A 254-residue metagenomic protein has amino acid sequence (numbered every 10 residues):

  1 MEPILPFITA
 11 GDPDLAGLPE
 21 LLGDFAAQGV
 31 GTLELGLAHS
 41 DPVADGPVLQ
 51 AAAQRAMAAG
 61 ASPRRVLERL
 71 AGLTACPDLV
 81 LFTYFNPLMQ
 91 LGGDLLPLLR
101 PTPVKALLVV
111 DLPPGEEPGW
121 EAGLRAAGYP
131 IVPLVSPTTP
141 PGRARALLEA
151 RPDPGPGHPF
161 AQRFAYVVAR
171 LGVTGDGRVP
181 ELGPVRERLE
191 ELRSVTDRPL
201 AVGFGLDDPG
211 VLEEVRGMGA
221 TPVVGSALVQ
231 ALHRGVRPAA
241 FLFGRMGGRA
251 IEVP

Functional and structural regions predicted by a protein language model:
M1-C76, L147-Q162, V236-F243: Conserved N-terminal beta1-alpha1 strand-loop-helix module at the mouth
I4-I8, L33-L35, L79-T83, L107-V109 (+4 more regions): Hydrophobic faces of well-ordered beta-strands that scaffold small-molecule active sites in alpha/beta enzyme cores
T9-D14, F82-Q90, P113, V135-T139 (+1 more regions): Glycine-rich beta-to-alpha transition loops that act as phosphate-gripper elements at the mouths of alpha/beta enzyme
L15-A27, D94, T139-P152, V195-T196 (+1 more regions): Catalytic cores of alpha/beta
G31-P42, K105-L108, P113-E116, Y166-G175 (+2 more regions): Glycine-rich phosphate-binding active-site loops on the catalytic face of alpha/beta enzymes
G46-V80, A122-P137, E181-L200, L206 (+1 more regions): Alpha-helix-loop-beta-strand connector modules within alpha/beta enzyme cores
L49-A51, A144-E191, H233: Glycine/Thr-rich beta-alpha phosphate-binding loop at enzyme active sites
M57-A61, L81-T83, P103-E116, Y129-L148 (+2 more regions): Catalytic beta/alpha-barrel core
